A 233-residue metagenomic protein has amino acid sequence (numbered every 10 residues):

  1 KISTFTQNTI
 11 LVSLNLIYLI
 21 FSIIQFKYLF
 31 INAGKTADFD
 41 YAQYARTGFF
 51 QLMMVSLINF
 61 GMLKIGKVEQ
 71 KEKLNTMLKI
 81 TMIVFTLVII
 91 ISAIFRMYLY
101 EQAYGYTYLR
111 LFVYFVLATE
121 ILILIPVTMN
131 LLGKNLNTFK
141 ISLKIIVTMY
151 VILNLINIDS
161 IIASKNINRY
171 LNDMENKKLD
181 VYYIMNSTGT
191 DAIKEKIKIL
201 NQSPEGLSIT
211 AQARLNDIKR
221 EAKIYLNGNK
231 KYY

Functional and structural regions predicted by a protein language model:
I2-F5, E72-M77, G133-V147: Membrane-interfacial entry segments at the cytosolic side of transmembrane helices
L11, N15, L136-D159: Internal/C-terminal transmembrane anchor helices
I20-T36, I91-L99, I162-A163: Membrane-helix interface motif
A37-M54, T107-V116: Short aromatic-rich membrane-water interface segments that cap or initiate transmembrane helices in multi-pass membrane
Q51-K67, V116-L131: Hydrophobic cores of alpha-helical transmembrane segments in multi-pass inner/ER membrane proteins, independent
T81-N130: Membrane-embedded alpha-helical segments of integral membrane proteins
I152-K177: Hydrophobic alpha-helical transmembrane segments in integral membrane proteins
Y183-Y233: Extracytosolic and intramembrane catalytic regions of membrane-associated proteins in envelope/secretory systems
